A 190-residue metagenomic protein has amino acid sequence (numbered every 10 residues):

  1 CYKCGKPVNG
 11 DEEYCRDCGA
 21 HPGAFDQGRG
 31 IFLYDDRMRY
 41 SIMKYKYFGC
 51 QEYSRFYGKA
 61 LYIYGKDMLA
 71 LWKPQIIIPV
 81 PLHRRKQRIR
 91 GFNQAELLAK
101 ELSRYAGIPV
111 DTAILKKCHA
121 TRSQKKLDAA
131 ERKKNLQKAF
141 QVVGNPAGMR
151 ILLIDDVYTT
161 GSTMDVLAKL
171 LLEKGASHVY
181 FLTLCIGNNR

Functional and structural regions predicted by a protein language model:
C1-E101, Y105, K125: Extended interfacial segments that mediate partner engagement and assembly in macromolecular machines
K100, P109-R190: PRPP/pyrophosphate-binding module of the type I phosphoribosyltransferase fold
